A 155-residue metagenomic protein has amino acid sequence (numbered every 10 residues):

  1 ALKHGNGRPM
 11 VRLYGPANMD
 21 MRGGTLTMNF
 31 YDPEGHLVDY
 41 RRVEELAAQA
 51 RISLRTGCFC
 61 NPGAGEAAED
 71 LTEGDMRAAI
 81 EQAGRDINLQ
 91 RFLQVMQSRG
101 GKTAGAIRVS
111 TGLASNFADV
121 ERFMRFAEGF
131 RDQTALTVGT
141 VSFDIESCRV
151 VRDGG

Functional and structural regions predicted by a protein language model:
A1-G155: Pyridoxal 5′-phosphate
